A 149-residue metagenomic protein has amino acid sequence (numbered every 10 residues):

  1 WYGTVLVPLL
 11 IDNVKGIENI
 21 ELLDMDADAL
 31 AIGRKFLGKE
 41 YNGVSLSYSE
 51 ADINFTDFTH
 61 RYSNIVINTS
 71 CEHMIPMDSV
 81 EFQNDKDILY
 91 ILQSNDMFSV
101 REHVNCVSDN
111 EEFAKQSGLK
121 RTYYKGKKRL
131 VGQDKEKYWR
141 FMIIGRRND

Functional and structural regions predicted by a protein language model:
Y2-G16: Conserved SAM-binding loop of SAM-dependent methyltransferases across substrates and taxa, primarily the Class I
Y2-T4, D26-D28, N54-T56, S70-I75 (+1 more regions): Short acidic, S/G/P-rich loop/turn micro-motifs used as interaction or catalytic elements
L9-D12, G33-K39, V104-A114: Short, aromatic/basic amphipathic alpha-helical patches
G16-D24: Conserved SAM-binding motif I beta-strand of class I
I17, Y62-S63, N84-I88: Short, well-ordered alpha-helix to beta-strand connector turns
M25-I65, T69: S-adenosyl-L-methionine
I75-F141: C-terminal substrate-binding/active-site "lid" region of AdoMet-derived donor-dependent transferases
I144-D149: Conserved beta strand-loop-helix elements of the APE1-like EEP
